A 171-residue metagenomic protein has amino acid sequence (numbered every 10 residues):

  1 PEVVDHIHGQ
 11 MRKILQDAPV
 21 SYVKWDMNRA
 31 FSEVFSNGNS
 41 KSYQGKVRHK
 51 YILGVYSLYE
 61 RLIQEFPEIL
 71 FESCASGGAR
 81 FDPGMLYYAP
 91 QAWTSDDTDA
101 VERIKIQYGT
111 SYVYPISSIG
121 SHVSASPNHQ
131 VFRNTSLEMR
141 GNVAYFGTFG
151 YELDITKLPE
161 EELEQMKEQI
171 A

Functional and structural regions predicted by a protein language model:
P1-D5, G9, H49-T156: Glycan-recognition surfaces
P1-V4, E33-S42: Substrate-binding/active-site clefts of carbohydrate-active enzymes
E2-D26: An active-site-proximal structural segment forming one wall of the substrate-binding cleft that immediately precedes
V23, V34-F35, L153-D154: Extended hydrophobic-aromatic, low-complexity segments
W25-S32, A75-R80: Short, solvent-exposed turn/loop segments enriched in Gly/Ser/Thr/Pro and often Arg
G45: Extended, polar beta-sheet/loop recognition surfaces of beta-rich domains that mediate binding to diverse ligands
E152-A171: Glycan-recognition and catalytic regions of carbohydrate-active enzymes
